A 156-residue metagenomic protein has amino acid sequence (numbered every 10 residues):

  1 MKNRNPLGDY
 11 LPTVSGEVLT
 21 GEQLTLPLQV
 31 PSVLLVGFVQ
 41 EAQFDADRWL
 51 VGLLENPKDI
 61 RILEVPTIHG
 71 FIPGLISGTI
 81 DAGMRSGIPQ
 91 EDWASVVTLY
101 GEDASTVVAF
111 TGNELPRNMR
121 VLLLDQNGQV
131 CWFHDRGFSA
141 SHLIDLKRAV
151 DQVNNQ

Functional and structural regions predicted by a protein language model:
M1-L24, S95-V96: N-terminal "domain-start" segment that seeds a small globular fold
L24-T25, C131: Generic structural signal for well-ordered beta-strand positions
T25-L50: Short active-site neighborhood of thiol/selenol oxidoreductases, capturing the structured segment around
P31, K58-R61, Q126: Loop/turn elements at helix/coil->beta-strand transitions in domains of secreted/extracellular proteins
A42-I88: Structural microenvironment flanking redox-active thiols in thiol-disulfide oxidoreductases
L63-V65, T79-L115: Short, internal strand/loop/helix patches that form the active-site neighborhood or redox-interaction surface
R117-Q156: Thiol-/selenol-based redox modules, centered on thioredoxin-like and closely related oxidoreductase domains
